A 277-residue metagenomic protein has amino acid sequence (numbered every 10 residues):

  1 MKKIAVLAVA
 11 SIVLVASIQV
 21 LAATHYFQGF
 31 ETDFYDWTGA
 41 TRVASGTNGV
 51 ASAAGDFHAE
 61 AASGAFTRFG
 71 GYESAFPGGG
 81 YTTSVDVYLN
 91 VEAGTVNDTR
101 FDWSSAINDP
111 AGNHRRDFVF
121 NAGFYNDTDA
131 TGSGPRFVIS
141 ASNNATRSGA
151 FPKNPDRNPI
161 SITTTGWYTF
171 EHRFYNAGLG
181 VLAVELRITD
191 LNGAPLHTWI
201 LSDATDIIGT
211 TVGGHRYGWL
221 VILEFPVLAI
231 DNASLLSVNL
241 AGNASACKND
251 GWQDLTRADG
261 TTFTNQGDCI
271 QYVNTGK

Functional and structural regions predicted by a protein language model:
M1-A23: Sec-dependent, cleavable N-terminal signal peptides
L21-A44: Extracellular carbohydrate-recognition regions
A44-F66: Short carbohydrate-recognition loop motifs
H58-A145: Secretory/extracellular carbohydrate-interaction modules and structurally similar beta-sandwich "look-alikes"
S142-T169: Short, aromatic/His-centered strand-loop micro-motif at the edge of beta-sheets
G166-A177, V184-L186: Short tryptophan-centered beta-strand motifs in secreted/extracellular beta-sheet-rich domains of glycan-recognition
H197-D231: Flexible glycan-contacting loops in extracellular carbohydrate-active proteins
L240-K277: Soluble extracellular-acting proteins and domains
